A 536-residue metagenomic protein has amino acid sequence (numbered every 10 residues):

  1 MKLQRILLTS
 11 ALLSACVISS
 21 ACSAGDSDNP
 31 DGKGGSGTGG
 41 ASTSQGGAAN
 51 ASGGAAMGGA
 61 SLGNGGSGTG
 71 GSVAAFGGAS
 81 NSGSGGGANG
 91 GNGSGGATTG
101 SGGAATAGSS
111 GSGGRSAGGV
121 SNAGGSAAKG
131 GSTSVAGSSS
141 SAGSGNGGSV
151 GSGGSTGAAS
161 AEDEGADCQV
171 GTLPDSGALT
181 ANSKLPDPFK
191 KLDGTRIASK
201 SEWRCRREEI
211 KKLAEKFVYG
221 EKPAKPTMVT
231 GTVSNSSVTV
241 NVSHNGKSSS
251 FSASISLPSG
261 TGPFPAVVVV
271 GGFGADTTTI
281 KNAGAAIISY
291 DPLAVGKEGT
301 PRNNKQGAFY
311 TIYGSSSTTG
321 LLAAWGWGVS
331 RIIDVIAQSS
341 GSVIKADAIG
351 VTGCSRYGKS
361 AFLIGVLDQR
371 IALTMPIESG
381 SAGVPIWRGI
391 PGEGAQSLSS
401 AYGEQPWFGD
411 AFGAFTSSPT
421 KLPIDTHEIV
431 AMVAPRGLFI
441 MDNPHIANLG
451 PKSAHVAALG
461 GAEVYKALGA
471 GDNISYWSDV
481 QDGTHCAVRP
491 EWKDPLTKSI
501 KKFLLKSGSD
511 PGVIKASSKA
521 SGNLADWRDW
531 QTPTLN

Functional and structural regions predicted by a protein language model:
M1-S20: Sec-dependent bacterial lipoprotein signal peptides
C16-D163: Ser/Thr-rich, Pro/Gly/Ala-heavy low-complexity intrinsically disordered linkers and tails of secreted extracellular
A161-S252, L257-G262, A434-N536: Alpha/beta-hydrolase-fold serine-hydrolase catalytic core, especially in secreted/extracellular enzymes
P263-V267, A283-I287, K345-A348, Q369-L373 (+2 more regions): Loop/turn elements at helix/coil->beta-strand transitions in domains of secreted/extracellular proteins
V269-S340, A346, G380-G389: Cap/lid segment of the alpha/beta-hydrolase catalytic domain
A324, V351-C354, P376, G409-A411 (+3 more regions): Extended catalytic-interface subdomain
R331-G394, G403, F408, S418-P419: Primarily recognizes the serine-hydrolase "nucleophile elbow" in alpha/beta-hydrolase and SGNH/GDSL folds
E378-I429, G450-A458, V464-G471: Mobile cap/lid helix-loop segments that gate and shape the active-site cleft of serine hydrolases
